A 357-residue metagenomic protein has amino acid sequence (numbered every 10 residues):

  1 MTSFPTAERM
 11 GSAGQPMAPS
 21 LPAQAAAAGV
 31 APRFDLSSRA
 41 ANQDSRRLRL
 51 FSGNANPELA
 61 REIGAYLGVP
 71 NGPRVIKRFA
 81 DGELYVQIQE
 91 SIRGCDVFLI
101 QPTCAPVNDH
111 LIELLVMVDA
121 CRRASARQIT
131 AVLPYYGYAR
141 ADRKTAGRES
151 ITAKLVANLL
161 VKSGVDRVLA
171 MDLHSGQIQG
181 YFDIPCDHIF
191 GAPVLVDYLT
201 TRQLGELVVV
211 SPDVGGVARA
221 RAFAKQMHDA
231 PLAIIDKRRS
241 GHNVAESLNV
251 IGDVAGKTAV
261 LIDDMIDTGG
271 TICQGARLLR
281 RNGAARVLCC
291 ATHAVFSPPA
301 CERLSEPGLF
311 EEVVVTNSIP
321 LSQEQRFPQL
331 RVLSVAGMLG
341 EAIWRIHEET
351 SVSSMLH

Functional and structural regions predicted by a protein language model:
M1-H357: PRPP-associated nucleotide enzymes
